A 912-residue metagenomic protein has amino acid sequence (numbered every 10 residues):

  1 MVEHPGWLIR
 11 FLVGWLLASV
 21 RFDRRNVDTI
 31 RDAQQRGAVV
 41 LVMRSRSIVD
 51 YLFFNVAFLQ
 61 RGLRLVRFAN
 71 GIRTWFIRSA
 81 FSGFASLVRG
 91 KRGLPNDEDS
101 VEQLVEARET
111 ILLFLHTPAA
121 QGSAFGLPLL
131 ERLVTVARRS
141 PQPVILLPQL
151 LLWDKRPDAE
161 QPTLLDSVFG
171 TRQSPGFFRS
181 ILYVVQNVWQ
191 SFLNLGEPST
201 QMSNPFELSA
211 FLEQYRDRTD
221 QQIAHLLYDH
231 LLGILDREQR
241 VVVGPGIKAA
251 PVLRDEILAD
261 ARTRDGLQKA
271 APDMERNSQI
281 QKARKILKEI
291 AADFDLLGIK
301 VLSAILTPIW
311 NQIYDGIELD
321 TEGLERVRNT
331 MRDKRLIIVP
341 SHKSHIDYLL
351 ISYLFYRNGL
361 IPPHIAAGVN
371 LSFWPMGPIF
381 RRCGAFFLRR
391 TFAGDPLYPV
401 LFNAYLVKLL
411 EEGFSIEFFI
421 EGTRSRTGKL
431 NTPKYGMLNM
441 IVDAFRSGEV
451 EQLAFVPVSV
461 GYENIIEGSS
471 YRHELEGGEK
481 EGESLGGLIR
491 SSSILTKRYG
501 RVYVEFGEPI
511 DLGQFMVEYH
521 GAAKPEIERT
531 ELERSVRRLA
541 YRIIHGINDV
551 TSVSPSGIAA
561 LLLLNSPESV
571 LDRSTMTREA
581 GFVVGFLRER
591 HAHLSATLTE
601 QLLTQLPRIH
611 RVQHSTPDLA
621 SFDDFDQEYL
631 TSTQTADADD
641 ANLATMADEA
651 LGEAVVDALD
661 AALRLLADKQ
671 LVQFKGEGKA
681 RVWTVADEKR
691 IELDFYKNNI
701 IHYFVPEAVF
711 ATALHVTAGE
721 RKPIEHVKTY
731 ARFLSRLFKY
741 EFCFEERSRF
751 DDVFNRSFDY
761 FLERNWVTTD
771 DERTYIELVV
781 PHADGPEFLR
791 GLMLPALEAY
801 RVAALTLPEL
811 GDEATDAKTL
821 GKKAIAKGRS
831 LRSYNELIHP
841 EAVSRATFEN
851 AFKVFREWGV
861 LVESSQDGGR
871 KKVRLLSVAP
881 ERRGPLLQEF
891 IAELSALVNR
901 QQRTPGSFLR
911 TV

Functional and structural regions predicted by a protein language model:
M1-V912: Membrane-interfacial terminal anchoring regions of lipid-handling membrane enzymes
